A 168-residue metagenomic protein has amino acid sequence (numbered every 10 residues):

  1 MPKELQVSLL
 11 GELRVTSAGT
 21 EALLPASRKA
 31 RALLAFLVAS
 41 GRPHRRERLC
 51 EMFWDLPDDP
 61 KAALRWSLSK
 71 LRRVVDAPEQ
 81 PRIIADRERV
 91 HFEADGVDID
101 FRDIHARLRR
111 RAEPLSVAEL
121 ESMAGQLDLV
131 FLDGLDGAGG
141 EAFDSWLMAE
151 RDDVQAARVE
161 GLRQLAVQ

Functional and structural regions predicted by a protein language model:
P2-S8, W66-D95: DNA-binding patch around the recognition helix
S8-L9, R28: Short, flexible loop/turn motifs enriched in small residues
L9-A22: Short, Lys/Arg-enriched N-terminal segment that forms or immediately precedes the first helix of a structured domain
E12-R14, G41, R89: Structural motif
V15, K29-L34, L49-C50, L64-P78 (+1 more regions): DNA major-groove recognition helices of helix-turn-helix
A22-L24, R28-A30, A39, W54-K61 (+2 more regions): Intrinsically disordered, charged and Pro/Gly-enriched terminal/linker segments that flank large helical-solenoid
F36-R48: Short capping segments at the starts of secondary-structure elements
